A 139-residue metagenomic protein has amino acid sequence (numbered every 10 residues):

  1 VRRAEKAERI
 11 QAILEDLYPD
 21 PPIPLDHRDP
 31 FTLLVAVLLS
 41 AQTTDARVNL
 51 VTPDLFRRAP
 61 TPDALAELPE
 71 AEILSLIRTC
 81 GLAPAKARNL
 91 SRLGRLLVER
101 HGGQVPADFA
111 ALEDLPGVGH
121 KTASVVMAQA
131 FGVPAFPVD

Functional and structural regions predicted by a protein language model:
R2-D139: Catalytic cores of DNA base-excision repair glycosylases
